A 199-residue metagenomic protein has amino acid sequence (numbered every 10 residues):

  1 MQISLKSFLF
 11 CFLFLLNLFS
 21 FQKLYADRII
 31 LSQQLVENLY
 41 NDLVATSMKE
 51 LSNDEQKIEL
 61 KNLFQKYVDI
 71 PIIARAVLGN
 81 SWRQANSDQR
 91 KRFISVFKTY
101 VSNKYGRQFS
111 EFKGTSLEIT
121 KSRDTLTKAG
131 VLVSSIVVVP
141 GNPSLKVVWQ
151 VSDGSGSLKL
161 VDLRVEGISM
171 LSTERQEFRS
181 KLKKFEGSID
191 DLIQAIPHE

Functional and structural regions predicted by a protein language model:
M1-F10: Bacterial N-terminal signal peptides that target proteins for export
L9-S20: Bacterial N-terminal signal peptides
S20-A26: Sec/Tat signal peptide C-region and signal peptidase I cleavage site
R28-Y105, F109: Early exported N-terminus immediately downstream of N-terminal targeting peptides
W82, T99-Y100, T125, G167-M170: Solvent-exposed loop/turn segments at secondary-structure junctions within structured extracellular/periplasmic domains
N103-L145, A195-E199: Surface-exposed, charged secondary-structure patches
K146-S172: Short beta-strand edge/turn micro-motifs at domain boundaries
D162-E199: Low-complexity, intrinsically disordered terminal/linker segments enriched in charged and Gly/Pro repeats
